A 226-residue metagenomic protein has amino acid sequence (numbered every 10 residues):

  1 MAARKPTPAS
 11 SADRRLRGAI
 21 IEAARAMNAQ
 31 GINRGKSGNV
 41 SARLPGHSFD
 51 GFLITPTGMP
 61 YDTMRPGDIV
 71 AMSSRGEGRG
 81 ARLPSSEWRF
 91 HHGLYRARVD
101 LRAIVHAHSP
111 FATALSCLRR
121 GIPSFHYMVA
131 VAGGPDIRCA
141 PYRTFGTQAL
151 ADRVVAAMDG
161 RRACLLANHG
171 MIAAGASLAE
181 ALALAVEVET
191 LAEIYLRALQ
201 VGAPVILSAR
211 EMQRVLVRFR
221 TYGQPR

Functional and structural regions predicted by a protein language model:
M1-R226: Glycine-rich flexible loops
